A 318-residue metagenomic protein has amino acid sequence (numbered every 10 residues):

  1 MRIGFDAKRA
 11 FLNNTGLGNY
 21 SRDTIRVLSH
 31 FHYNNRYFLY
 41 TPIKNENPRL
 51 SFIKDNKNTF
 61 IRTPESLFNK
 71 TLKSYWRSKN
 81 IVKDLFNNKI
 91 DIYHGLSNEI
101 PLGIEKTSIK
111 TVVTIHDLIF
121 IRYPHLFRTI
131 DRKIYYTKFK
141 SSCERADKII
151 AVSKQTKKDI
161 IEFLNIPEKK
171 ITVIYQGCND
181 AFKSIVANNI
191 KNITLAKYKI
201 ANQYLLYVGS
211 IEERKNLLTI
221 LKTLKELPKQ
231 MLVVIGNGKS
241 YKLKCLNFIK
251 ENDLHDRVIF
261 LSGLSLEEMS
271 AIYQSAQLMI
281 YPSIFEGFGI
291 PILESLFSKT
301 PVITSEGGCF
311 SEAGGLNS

Functional and structural regions predicted by a protein language model:
M1-S318: Carbohydrate transferase catalytic cores enriched for Leloir-type hexosyltransferases
